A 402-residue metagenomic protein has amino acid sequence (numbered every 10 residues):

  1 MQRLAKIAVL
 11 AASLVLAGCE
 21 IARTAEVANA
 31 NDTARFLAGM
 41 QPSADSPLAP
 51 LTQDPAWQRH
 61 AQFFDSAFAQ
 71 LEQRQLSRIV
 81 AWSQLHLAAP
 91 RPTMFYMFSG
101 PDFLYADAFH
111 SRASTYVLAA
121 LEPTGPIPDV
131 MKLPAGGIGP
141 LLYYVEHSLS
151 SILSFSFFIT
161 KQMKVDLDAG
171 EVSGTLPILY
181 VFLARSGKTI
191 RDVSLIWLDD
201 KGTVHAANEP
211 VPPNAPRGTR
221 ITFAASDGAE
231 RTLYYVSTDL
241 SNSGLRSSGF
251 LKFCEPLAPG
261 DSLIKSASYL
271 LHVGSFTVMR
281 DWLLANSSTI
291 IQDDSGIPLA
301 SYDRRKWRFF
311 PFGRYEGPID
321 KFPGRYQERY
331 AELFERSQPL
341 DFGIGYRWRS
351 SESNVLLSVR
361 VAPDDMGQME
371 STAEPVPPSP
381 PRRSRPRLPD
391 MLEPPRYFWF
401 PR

Functional and structural regions predicted by a protein language model:
M1-V9: Bacterial N-terminal signal peptides that target proteins for export
A8-A17: Bacterial N-terminal signal peptides
E20-I21: Bacterial signal peptide processing site
A25-S151, T222-A225, R231-R402: Non-globular targeting/processing and membrane-anchoring segments
A88, P177-K188, P210-V211, A225: Short, surface-exposed basic-aromatic patches at helix termini and helix-loop junctions that form
S99-S111, V117-A120, F155-Y180: Short, thiol/selenol-centered motifs that function as redox-active sites or metal-ligating centers
G139-G174, I190, S194-D200: Extended amphipathic alpha-helical interaction segments
L167, D192-Y234: Short aromatic loop motif centered on NTY/YTY
